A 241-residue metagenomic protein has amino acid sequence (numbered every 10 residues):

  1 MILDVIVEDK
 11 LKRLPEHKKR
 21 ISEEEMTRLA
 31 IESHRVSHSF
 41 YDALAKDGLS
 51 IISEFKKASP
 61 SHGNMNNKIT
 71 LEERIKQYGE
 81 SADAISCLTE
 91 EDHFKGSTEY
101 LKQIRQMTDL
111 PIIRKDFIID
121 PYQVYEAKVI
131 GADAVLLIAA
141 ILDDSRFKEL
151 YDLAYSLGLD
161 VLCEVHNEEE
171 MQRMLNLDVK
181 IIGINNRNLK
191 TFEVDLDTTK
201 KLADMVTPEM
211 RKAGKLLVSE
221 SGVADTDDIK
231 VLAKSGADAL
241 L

Functional and structural regions predicted by a protein language model:
I2-N66: An N-cap/entry alpha-helix motif that binds or orients negatively charged groups
H34-D42, K46-D47, K95-F117, A139 (+2 more regions): Alpha-helix-loop-beta-strand connector modules within alpha/beta enzyme cores
S50-I52, A84-S86, P111-I113, D133-L136 (+4 more regions): Structural preference for beta-strand elements that scaffold enzyme active sites
I52-E72, L110-I119, D160-E164, L217-A224: Active-site mouth loops of central-metabolism enzymes
K57-K95, L175-T207: Glycine/Thr-rich beta-alpha phosphate-binding loop at enzyme active sites
I119-G131, H166-D178, S219-L240: Catalytic cores of alpha/beta
E126-R146, G183-F192, S235-L241: Glycine-rich phosphate-binding active-site loops on the catalytic face of alpha/beta enzymes
